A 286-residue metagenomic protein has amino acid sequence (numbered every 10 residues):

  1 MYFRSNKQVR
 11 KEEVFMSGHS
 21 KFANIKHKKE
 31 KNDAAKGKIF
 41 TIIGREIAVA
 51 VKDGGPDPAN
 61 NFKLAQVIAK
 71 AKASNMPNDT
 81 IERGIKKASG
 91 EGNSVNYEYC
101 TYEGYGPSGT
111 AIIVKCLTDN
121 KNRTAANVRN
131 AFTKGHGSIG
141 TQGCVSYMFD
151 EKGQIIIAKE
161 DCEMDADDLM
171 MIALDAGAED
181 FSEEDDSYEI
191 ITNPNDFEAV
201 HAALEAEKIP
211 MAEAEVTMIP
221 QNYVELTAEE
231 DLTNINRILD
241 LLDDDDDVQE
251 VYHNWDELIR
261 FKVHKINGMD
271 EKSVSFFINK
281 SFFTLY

Functional and structural regions predicted by a protein language model:
M1-Y2: Short, small-residue-biased leader/transition segments that mark boundaries at the very start of proteins
N6-R10: N-terminal organelle transit peptides
E12-G140, V145-I156, D196, H253: N-terminal cationic and glycine-rich segments that engage phosphates or anionic surfaces
I157-K262: Positively charged, low-complexity, intrinsically disordered RNA-binding extensions
K262-F282: Positively charged N-terminal leader segments that act as targeting/secretion signals
